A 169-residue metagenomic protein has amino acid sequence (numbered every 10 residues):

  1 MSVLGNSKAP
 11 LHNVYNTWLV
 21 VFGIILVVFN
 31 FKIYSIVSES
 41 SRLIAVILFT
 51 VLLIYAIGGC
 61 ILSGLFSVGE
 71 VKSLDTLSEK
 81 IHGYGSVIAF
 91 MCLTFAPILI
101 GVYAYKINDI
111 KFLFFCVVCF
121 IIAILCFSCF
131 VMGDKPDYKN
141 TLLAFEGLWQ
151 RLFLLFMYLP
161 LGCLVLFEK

Functional and structural regions predicted by a protein language model:
L4, K8-K169: Hydrophobic, aromatic-enriched alpha-helical segments typical of multi-pass transmembrane helices
